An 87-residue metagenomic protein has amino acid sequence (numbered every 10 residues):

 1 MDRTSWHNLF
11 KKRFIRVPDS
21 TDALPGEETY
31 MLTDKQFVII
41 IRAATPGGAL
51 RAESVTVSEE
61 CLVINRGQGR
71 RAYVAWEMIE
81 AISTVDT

Functional and structural regions predicted by a protein language model:
M1-A44, I82-D86: Short glycine-rich, low-complexity segments
P25-G26, A49-L50, R66: A generic local structural motif
A44-G47, G67-G69: Glycine-centered tight beta-turn/hairpin loop motif at sheet-sheet or coil-to-beta transitions
P46-S54: Acidic, low-complexity, intrinsically disordered interaction modules
E53-T87: Short, compact, well-ordered microdomains
